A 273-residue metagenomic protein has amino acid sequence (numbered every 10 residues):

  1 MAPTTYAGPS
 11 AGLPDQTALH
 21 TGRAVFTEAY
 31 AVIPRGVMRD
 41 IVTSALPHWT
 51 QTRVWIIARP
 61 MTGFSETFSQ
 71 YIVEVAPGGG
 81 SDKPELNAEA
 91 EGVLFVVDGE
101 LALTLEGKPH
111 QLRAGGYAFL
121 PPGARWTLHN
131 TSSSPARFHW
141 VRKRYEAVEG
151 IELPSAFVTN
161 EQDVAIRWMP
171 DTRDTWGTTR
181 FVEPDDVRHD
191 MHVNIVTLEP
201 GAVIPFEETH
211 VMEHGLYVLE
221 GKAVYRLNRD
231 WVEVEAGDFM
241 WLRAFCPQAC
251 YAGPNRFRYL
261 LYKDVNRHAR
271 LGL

Functional and structural regions predicted by a protein language model:
M1-T67, R137-M191: A short, N-terminal "cap"/entry segment at the start of jelly-roll beta-barrel domains of the cupin/DSBH fold
Q51-P60, S69-A88, T179-P184, N194-H210 (+1 more regions): Conserved short histidine dyad/triad with adjacent acidic residue
A88-A102, E106, V211-N228: Glycine- and acidic-residue-biased ligand/ion/polar-headgroup-sensing regions
G107-P122, N228-A244: Short acidic-glycine-tyrosine-enriched beta hairpin
P109, P122-V148, E235, A244-A269: Ligand-binding loop in jelly-roll beta-barrel domains
V158-Y225, V232: Surface-exposed interaction/gating patches
